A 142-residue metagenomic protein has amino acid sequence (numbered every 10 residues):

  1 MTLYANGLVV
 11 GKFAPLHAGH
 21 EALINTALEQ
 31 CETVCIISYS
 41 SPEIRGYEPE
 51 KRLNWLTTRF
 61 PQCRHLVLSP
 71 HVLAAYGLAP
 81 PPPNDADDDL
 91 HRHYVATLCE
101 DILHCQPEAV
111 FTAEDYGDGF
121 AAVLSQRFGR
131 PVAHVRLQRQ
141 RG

Functional and structural regions predicted by a protein language model:
M1-G142: Nucleotidyltransferase catalytic core that binds NTPs
